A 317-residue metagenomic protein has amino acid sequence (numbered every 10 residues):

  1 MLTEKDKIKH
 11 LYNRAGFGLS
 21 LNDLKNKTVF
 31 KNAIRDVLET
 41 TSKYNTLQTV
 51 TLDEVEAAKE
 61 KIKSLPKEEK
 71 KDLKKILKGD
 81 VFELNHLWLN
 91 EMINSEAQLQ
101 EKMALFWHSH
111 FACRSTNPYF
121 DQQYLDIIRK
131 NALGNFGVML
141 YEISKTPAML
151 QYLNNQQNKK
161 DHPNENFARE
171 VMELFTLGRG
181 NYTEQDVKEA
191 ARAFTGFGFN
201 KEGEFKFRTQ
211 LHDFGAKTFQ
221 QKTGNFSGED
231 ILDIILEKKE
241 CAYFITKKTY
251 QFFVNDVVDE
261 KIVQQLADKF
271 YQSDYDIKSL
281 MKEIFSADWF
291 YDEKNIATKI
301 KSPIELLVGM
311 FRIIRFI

Functional and structural regions predicted by a protein language model:
M1-F17, A112-V138, L280: Extended hydrophobic/aromatic-rich secondary-structure runs
M1-T3, A97, E142, G180: A general structural signal for short secondary-structure junctions and capping/turn motifs
L2-L47, K145-P147, N158, E173 (+2 more regions): Cell-wall polysaccharide-cleaving catalytic domain and substrate-binding groove, primarily in peptidoglycan/chitin
E4, Q98-Q100, E240-A242: Extracellular/periplasmic catalytic domains that process cell-envelope and extracellular macromolecules
D6-L11, E56-K61, K78, D161-E165: Short, compositionally biased low-complexity segments
L21-Q122, I127-K130: N-terminal accessory alpha/beta regions
L84, F120-E283, A287-F316: Active-site substrate-binding loop specific to GH73 endo-beta-N-acetylglucosaminidase modules in bacterial autolysins
